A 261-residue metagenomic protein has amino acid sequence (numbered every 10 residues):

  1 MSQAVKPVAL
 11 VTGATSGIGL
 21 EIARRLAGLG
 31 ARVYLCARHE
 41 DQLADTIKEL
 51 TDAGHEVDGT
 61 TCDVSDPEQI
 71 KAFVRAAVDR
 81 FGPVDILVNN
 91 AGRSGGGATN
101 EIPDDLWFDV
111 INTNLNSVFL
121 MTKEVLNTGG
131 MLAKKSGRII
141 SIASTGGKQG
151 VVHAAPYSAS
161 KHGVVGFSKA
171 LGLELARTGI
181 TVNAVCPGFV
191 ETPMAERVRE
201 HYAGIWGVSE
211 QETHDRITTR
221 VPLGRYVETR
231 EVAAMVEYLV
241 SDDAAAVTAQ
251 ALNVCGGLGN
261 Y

Functional and structural regions predicted by a protein language model:
Q3, Q149, L223-R225, V236-E237 (+1 more regions): Short C-terminal tail/terminal secondary-structure segment of NAD(P)H-dependent dehydrogenase/reductase domains
T15-S16: Conserved glycine-rich cofactor-binding loop
A98-T99, P103-I111, I217: Substrate-binding pocket helix/loop in short-chain dehydrogenase/reductase
T122, S160, S168: Active-site helix of classical SDR
N127, L173-E174, A245: Alpha-helical segment proximal to the catalytic Tyr-Lys
S144: Residue(s) in the substrate-gating loop at a strand-loop-helix junction that position the organic substrate next
A176, T181, V247-A249: Short, small/polar-rich loop/turn modules that mediate ligand/substrate recognition or access, typified
